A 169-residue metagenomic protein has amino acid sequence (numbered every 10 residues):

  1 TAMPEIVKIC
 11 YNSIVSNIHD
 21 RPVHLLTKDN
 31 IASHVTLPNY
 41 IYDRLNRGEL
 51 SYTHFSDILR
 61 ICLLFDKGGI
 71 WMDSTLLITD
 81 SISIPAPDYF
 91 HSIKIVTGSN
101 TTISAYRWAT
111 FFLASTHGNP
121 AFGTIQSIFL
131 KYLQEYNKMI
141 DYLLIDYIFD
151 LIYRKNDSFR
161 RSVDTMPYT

Functional and structural regions predicted by a protein language model:
T1-S56, S74-T169: Glycosyltransferase-associated regions of secretory-pathway enzymes, highlighting luminal stem/catalytic domains
D57-K67: Small-residue hinge/turn detector
K67, M72-S74: Active-site acidic Asp-centered loop
